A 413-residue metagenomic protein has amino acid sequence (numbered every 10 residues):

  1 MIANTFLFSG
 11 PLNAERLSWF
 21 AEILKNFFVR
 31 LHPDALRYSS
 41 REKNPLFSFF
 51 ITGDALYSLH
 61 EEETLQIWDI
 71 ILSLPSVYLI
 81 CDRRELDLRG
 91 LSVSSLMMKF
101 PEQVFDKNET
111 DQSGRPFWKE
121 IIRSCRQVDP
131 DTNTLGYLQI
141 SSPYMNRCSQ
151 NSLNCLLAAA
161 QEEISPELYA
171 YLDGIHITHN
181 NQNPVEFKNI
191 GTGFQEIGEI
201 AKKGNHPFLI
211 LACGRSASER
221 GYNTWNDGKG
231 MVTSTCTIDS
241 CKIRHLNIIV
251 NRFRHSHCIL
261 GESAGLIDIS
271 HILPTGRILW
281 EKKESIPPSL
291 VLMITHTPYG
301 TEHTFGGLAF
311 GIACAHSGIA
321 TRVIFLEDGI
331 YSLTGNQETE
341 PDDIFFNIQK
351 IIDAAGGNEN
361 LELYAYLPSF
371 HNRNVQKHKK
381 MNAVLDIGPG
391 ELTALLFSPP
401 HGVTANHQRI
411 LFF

Functional and structural regions predicted by a protein language model:
I2-A21, A55-L59, T134-Q150, P166 (+3 more regions): Short, glycine-rich nucleotide/cofactor-binding loops
F8-P11, T52-G53, D82-R84, Q139-S142 (+6 more regions): Structural motif
N13-E42, N146-L168, T304-V323: Histidine-anchored nucleotide/phosphate-binding helix
L46-G53, Y78-E85, S165-D173, I210-S216 (+2 more regions): Short internal beta-strands
S48-I70, G174-N189, G329-D342: N-terminal beta-loop-helix "entrance" segment that forms/cooperates in small-molecule cofactor or anionic ligand
T64-L88, P184-E219, E338-N372: A glycine-rich helix N-cap at a beta->alpha junction
R83, D87-D131, G214-G276, F370-F413: N-terminal glycine-rich phosphate/adenylate-binding segment common to multiple enzyme folds
G276-P287: Positively charged, low-complexity intrinsically disordered leader regions
